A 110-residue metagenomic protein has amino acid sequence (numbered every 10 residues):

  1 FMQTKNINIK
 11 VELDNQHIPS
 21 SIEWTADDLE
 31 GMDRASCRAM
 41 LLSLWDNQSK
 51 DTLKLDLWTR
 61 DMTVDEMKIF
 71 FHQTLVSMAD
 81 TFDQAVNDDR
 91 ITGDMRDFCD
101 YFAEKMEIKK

Functional and structural regions predicted by a protein language model:
T4: Charged, well-structured binding/catalytic surfaces in domain cores that contact anionic ligands
I7-A26: Active-site and channel-lining beta-strand-loop segments that bind or position nucleotide-derived/phosphorylated
D14, A35, L42-L44, T52-L53 (+2 more regions): Intrinsically disordered, low-complexity linear regions
H17, D61, D65-I69, R96-E107: Short alpha-helical interface elements
S20-N87: Active-site- and interface-proximal helix/loop "cap" or "latch" segments in soluble metabolic and energy-transducing
A79-K110: C-terminal charged interaction modules
